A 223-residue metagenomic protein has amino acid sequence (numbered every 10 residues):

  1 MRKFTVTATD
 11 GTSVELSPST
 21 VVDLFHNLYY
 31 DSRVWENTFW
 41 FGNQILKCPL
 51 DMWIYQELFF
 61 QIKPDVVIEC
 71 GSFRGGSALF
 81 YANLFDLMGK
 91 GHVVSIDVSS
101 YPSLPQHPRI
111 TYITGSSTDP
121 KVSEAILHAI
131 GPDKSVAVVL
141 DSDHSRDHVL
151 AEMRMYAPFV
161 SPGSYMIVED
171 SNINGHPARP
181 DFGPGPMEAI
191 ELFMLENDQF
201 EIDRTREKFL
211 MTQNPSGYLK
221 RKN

Functional and structural regions predicted by a protein language model:
M1-V139, D143-N223: A short alpha-helical cap/connector motif
